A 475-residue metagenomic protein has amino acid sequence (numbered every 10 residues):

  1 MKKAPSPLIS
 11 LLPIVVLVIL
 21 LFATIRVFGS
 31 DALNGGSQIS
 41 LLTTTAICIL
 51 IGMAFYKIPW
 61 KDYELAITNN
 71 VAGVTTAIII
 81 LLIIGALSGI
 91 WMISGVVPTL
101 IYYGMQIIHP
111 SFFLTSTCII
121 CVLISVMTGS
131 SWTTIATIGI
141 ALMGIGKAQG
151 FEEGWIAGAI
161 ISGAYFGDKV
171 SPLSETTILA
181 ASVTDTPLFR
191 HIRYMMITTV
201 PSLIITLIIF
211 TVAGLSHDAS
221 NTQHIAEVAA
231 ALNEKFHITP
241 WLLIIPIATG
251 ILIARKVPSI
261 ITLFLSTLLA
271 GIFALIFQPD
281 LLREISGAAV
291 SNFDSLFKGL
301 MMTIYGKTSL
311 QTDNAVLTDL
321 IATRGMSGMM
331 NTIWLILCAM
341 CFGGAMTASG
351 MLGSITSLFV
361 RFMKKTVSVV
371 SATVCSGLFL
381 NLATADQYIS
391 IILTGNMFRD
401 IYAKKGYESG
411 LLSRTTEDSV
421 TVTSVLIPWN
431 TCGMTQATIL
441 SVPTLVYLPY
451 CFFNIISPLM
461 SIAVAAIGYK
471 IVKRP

Functional and structural regions predicted by a protein language model:
M1-L11, M143-Y165, K169-P246, G250 (+1 more regions): Membrane-core helix-loop-helix motifs of multi-pass transport proteins
M1-L81, I197-L207, G214-C338: Hydrophobic transmembrane alpha-helices of multi-pass small-molecule transporters
P13-F28, K57-L65, I138-F151, P187-M196 (+5 more regions): Hydrophobic alpha-helical transmembrane segments
Y56-K147, Y305-R399: Membrane-embedded alpha-helical segments and adjacent helix-loop junctions characteristic of multi-pass solute
T99, Y103, Y165, K169-P172 (+4 more regions): Membrane-spanning helices that line or support transport/gating and their immediate boundary helices in channels
A136-L142, I160, T262-A270: Central hydrophobic cores of alpha-helical transmembrane segments in multi-pass integral membrane proteins
G150-E152, A254-I260, A385, V442-P443: Transmembrane helix interruption/hinge and helix-loop junction motifs
